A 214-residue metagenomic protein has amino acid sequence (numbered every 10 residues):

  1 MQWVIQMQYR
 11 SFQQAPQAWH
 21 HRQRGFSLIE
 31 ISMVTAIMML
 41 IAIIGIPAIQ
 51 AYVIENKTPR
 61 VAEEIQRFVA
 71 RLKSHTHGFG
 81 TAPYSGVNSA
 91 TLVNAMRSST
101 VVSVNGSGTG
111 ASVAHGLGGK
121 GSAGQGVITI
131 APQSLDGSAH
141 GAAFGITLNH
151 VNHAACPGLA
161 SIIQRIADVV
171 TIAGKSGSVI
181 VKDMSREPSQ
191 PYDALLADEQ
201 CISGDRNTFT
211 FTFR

Functional and structural regions predicted by a protein language model:
Q2-V4, Q8, Q14-V61: N-terminal single-pass transmembrane signal-anchor helix
F12, K73, S161-Q164: Residue-level marker of positions within ordered structural domains that often coincide with functionally constrained
F12-A15, I29, E55, R71 (+5 more regions): Generic signature of intrinsically disordered, low-complexity segments enriched in small/polar residues
P47, Q66, P157: Short alpha-helical basic/polar micro-motif
Q50-T100: Membrane-proximal N-terminal amphipathic helix
T81-R214: Periplasmic/extracellular, small/polar-rich flexible segments of pilin-like filament-forming proteins
